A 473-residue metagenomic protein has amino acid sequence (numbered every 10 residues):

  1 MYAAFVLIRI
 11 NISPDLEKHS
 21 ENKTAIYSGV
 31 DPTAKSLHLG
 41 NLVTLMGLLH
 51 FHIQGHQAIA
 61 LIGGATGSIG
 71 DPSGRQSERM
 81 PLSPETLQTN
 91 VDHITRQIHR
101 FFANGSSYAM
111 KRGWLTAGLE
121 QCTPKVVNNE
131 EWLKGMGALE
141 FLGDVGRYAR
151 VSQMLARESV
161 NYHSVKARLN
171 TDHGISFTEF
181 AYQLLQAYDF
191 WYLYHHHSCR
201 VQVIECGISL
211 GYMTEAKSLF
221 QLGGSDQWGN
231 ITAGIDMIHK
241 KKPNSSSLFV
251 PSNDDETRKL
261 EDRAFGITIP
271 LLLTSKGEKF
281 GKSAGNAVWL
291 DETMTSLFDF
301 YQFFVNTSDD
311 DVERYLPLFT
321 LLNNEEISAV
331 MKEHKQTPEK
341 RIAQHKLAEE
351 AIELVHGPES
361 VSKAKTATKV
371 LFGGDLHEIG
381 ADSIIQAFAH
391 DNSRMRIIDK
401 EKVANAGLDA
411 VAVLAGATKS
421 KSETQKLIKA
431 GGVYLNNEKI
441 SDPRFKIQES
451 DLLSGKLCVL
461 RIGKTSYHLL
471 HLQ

Functional and structural regions predicted by a protein language model:
M1-K18: N- or domain-start disorder-to-order transition segments that initiate the globular core
L16-P72, L222-S225: N-terminal catalytic cores of NTP/NDP-binding nucleotidyl/phosphoryl-transfer enzymes
T44-L48, L193, I231-M237, A351 (+1 more regions): Buried hydrophobic packing segments
G70-G74, M136-L142, E278-G281: Short acidic, glycine/serine/threonine-rich loops at helix termini
P72-N90: A charged helix-plus-loop insertion that forms the helical arch/lid used to bind and gate nucleic-acid substrates
S83-P84, N90, R100-A264, T268 (+1 more regions): Divalent-metal (Mg2+/Mn2+/Ca2+)-assisted nucleotide/phosphate chemistry catalytic cores
Q202-L210, A216, D236-Q473: Conserved nucleotide- and phosphate/pyrophosphate-binding catalytic cores in adenylate/nucleotidyl-handling enzymes
